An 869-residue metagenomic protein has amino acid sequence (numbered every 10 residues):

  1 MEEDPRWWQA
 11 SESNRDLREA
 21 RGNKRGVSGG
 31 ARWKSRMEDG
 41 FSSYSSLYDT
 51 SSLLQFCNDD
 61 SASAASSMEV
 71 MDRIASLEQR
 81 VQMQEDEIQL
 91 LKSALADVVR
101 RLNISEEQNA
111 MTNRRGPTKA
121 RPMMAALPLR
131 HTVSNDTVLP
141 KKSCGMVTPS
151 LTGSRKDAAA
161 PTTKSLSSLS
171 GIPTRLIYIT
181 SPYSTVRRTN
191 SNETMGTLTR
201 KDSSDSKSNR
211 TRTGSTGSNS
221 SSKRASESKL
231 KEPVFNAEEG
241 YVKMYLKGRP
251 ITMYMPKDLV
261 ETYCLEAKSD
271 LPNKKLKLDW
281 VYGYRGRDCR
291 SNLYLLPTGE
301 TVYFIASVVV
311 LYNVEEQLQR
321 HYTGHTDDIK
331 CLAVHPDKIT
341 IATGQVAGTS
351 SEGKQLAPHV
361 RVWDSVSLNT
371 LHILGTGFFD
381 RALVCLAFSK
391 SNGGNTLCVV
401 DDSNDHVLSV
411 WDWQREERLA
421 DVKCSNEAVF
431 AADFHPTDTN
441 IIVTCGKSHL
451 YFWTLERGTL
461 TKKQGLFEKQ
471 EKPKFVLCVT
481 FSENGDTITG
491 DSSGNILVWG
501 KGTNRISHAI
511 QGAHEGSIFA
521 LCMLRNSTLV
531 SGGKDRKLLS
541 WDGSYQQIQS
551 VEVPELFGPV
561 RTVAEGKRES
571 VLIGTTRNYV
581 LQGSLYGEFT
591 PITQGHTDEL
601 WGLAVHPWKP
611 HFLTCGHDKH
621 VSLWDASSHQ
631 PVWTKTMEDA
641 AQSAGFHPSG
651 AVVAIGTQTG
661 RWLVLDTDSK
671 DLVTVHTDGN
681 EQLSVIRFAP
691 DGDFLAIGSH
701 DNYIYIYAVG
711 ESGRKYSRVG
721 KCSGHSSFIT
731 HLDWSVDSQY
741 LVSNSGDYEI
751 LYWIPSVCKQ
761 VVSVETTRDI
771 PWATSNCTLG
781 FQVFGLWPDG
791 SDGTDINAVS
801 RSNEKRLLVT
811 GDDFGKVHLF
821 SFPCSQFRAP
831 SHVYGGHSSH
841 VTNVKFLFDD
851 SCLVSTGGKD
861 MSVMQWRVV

Functional and structural regions predicted by a protein language model:
M1, A10, N14-L17, R36-M37 (+19 more regions): Intrinsically disordered, low-complexity regulatory regions of eukaryotic regulatory proteins
E2-M68, R101-G248, T252, K257-D258: Intrinsically disordered, low-complexity acidic/Ser/Pro-rich regulatory regions in eukaryotic proteins
S11, E85, K92-A94, S143 (+6 more regions): Extended rod-forming repeat segments used as scaffolds/tethers
S67-V70, I74-L77, V81-Q84, I88-L91 (+3 more regions): Non-transmembrane coiled-coil alpha-helices
D97, R101-I104, Q108, R155 (+3 more regions): N-terminal processing/targeting junctions
R212-V869: WD40-repeat beta-propeller superdomains and closely related acidic/aromatic-rich repeat-like regions
